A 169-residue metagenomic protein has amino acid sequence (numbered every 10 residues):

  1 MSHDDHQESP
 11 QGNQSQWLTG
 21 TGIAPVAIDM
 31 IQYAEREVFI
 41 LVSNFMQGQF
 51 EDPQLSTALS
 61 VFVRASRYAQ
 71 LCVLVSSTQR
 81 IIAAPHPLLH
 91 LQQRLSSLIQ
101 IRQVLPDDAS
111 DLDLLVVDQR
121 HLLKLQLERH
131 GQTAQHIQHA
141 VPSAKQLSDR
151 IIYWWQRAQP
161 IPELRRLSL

Functional and structural regions predicted by a protein language model:
M1-I28, H130, S143-A144, I152-I161: N-terminal localization/anchoring segments of enzymes in phospholipid and broader phosphate metabolism
Q14-L18, I82-Q92, L114-R129, L147-P160: Short secondary-structure transition/capping segments
W17, G48-D52, I137: Flexible, glycine- and charge-enriched loops at secondary-structure boundaries
M30-R94: Primarily the HKD phosphodiesterase
V42, Q70, V75, I99 (+2 more regions): Long, hydrophobic, amphipathic alpha-helical segments used as structural scaffolds
Q100-S148: HKD (HxKxxxxD) catalytic microenvironment of the phospholipase D
P162-L169: Charge-patterned, long linear interaction tracts outside catalytic cores
